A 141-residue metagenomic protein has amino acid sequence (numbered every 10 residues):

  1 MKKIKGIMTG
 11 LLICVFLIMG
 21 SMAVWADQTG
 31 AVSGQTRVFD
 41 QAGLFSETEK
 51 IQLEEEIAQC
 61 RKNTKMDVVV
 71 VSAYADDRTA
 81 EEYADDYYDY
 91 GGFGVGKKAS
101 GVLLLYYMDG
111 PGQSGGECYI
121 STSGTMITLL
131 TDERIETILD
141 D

Functional and structural regions predicted by a protein language model:
K2-D141: A structural boundary signal for the start of the first folded domain, especially the loop/turn and N-capping region
